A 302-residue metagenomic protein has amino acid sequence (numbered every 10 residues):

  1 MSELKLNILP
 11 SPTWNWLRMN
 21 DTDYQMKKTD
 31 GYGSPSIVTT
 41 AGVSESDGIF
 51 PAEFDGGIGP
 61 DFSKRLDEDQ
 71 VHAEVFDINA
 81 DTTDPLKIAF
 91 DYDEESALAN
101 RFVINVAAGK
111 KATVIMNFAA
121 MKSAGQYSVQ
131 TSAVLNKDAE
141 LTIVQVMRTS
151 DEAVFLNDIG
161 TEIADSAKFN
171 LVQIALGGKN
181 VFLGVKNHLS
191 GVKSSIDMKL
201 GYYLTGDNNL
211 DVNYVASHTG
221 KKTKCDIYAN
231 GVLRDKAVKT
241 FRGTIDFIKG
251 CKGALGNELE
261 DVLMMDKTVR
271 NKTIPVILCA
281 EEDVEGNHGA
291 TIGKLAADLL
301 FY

Functional and structural regions predicted by a protein language model:
M1-Q70: Long, low-complexity, mixed-charge
G57-F301: Conserved beta-strand/loop scaffold segments within soluble protein domains that form the structured core and edges
